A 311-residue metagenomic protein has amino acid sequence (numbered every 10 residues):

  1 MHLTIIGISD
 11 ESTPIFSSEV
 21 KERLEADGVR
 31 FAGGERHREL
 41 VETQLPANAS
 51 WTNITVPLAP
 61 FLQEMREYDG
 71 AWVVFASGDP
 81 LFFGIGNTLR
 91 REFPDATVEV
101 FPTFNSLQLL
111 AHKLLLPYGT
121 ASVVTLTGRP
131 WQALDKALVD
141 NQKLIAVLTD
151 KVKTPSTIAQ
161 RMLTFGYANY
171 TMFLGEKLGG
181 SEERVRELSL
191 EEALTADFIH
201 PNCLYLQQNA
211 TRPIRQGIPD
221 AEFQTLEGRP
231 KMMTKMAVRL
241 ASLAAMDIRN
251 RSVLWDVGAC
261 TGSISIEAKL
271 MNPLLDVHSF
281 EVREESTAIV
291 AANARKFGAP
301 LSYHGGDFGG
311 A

Functional and structural regions predicted by a protein language model:
M1-F101, Q108, L274-E284, A291 (+2 more regions): Class I S-adenosyl-L-methionine
H2-I5, S17-E19, V56, G70-W72 (+1 more regions): A contiguous loop/helix-start segment that scaffolds small-molecule binding in enzyme catalytic cores
S106-N141, D150: Short, glycine-/small-residue-rich phosphate/pyrophosphate-handling segment
Q142, R251, L274: Phosphate-coordination loops involved in phosphoryl transfer and adenosine-cofactor binding
M233-N250: Conserved alpha-helix/loop element of class I SAM-dependent methyltransferases that forms part of the SAM/SAH-binding
R251-C260: Conserved class I S-adenosyl-L-methionine
C260, E285-S286: Conserved Rossmann-like nucleotide-cofactor binding loop
T261-P273: Conserved SAM-binding loop of SAM-dependent methyltransferases across substrates and taxa, primarily the Class I
